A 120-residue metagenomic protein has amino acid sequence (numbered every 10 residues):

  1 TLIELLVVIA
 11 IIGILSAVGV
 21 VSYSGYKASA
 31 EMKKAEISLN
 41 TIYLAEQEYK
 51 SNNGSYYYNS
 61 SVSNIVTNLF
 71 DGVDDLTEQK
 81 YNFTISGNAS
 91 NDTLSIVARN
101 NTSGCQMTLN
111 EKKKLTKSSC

Functional and structural regions predicted by a protein language model:
T1-Y23, K27: N-terminal single-pass transmembrane signal-anchor helix
I9-A10, T41, S60-S61: Residue-level signal for alpha-helical context at structural boundaries
A17, S29, E36, S90-D92: A generic "functional-site adjacency" signal
S24, A28-A30, I65, L115: Amphipathic, positively biased hydrophobic alpha-helical segments used for protein targeting and membrane insertion
A28-S55: Membrane-proximal N-terminal amphipathic helix
Q47-C120: Periplasmic/extracellular, small/polar-rich flexible segments of pilin-like filament-forming proteins
